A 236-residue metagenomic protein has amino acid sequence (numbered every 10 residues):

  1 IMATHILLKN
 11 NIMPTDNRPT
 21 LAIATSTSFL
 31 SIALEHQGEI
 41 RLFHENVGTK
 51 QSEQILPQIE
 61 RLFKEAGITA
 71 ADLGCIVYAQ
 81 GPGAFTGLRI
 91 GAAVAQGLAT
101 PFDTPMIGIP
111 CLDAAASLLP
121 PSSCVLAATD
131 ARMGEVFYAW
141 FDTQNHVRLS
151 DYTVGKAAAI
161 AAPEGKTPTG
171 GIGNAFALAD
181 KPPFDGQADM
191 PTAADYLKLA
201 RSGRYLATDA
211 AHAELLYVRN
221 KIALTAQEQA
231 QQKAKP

Functional and structural regions predicted by a protein language model:
A3-E39, K50-E53, I107-P236: Oxyanion-binding and handling regions
H36, P57-I59, Q80: Short, conserved active-site loops that position catalytic residues or coordinate cofactors/metal ions across diverse
I40-E45: Short amphipathic
V47-K64: N-terminal phosphate-binding loop and adjacent alpha-helix
I59-G74, P163-T167: Phosphate/pyrophosphate-binding loops at sites that engage ATP/ADP/AMP, CoA/4′-phosphopantetheine, polyphosphate
E60, Q96, A114: Active-site phosphate/pyrophosphate- and oxyanion-stabilizing loops and adjacent acidic/basic residues in soluble
C75-M106: DPxDG-like acidic metal-binding loop motif
